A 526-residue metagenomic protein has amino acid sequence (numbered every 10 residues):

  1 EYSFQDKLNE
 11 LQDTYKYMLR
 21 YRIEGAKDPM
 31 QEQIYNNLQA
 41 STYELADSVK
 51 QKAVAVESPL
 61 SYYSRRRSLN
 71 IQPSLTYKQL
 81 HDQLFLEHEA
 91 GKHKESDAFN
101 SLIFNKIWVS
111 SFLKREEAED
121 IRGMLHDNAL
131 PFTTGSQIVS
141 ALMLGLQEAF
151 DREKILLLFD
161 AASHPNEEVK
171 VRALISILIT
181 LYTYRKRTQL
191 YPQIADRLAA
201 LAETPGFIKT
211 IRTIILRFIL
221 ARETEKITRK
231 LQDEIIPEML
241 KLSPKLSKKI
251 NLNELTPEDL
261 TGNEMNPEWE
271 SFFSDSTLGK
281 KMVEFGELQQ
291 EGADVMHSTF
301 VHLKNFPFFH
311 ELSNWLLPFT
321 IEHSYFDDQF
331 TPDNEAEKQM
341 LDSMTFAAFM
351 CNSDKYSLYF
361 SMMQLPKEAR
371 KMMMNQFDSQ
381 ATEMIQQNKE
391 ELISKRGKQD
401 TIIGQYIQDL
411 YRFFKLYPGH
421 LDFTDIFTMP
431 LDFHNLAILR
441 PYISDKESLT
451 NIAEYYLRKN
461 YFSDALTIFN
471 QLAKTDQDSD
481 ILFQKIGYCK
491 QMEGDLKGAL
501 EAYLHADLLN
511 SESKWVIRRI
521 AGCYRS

Functional and structural regions predicted by a protein language model:
E1-A26, F207-R212, L216, L220-I385: Non-catalytic protein-protein interaction scaffold segments in large eukaryotic complex-forming proteins
T76-H164, V169, T180-Q189: Alpha-helical solenoid scaffolds in large eukaryotic transport, assembly, and signaling factors
H93-L102, L130-V139, D151-R152, E167-R172 (+5 more regions): Generic helix N-cap/helix-start motif at coil->alpha-helix transitions
A118-R122, K154-D160, T188-A202, K230-I235 (+3 more regions): Alpha-helical repeat scaffolds
L144-G145, T180, Y455, C489 (+1 more regions): Residue-level signature for tetratricopeptide repeat
L317-N510: Alpha-solenoid helical-repeat scaffolds
